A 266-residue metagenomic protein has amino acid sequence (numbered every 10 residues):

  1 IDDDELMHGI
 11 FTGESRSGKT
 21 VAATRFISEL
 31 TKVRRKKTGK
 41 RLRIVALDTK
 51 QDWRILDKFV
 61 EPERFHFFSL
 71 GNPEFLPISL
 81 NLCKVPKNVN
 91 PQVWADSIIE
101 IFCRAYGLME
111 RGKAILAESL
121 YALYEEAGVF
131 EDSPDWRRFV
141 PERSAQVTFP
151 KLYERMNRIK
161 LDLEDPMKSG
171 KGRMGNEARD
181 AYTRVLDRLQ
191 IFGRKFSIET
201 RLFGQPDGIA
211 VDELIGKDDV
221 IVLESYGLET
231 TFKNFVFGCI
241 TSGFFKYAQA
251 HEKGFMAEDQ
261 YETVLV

Functional and structural regions predicted by a protein language model:
I1-L6, G216: Phosphate-binding P-loop
F11: Hydrophobic anchor at the beta1->P-loop junction of P-loop NTPases
S15: The conserved Walker
K19: Conserved lysine of the Walker
R25-V266: P-loop NTPase motor domains
